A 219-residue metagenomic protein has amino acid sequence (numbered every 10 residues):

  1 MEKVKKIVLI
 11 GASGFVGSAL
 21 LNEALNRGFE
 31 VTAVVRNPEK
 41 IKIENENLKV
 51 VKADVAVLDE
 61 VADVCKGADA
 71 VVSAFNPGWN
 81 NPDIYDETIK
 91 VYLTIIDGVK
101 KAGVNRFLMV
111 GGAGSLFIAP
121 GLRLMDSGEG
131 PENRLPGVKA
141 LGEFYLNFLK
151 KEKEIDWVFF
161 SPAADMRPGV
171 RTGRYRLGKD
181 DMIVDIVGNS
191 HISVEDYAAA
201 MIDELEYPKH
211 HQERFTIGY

Functional and structural regions predicted by a protein language model:
I7-R27: N-terminal Rossmann NAD(P)H-binding glycine-rich loop of SDR-like oxidoreductase domains
E30-T32, P38, L93-P136, K150-K151 (+1 more regions): Conserved Rossmann-fold NAD(P)-dependent oxidoreductase catalytic core, especially the SDR/UDP-sugar
V34-K40, A163-A164: Short, polar loop motifs at secondary-structure junctions
E39-T94, G98-K101, L205, K209: NAD(P)H-binding glycine-rich loop region in Rossmannoid oxidoreductase-like domains and their noncatalytic homologs
N80, G114-A119, D165-G169: Conserved catalytic-site region of short-chain dehydrogenase/reductase
A140, G188-I202, E213: Substrate-positioning beta->alpha
L146-P168: Conserved beta-loop-beta element that borders a ligand/cofactor-binding pocket
K153-E154, R167-R174, E204-E213: Glycine/proline-rich active-site loop of Rossmann-fold NAD(P)-dependent oxidoreductases
